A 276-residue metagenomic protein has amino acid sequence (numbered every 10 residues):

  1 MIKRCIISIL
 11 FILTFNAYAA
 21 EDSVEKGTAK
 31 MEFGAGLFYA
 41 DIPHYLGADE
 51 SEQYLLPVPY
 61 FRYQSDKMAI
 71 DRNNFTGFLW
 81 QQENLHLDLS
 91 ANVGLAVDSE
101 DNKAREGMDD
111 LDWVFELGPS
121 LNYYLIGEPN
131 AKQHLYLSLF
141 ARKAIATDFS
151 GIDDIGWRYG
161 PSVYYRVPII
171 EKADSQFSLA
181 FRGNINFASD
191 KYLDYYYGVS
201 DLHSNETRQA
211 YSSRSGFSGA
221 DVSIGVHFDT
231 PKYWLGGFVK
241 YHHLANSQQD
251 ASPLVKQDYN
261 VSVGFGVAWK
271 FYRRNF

Functional and structural regions predicted by a protein language model:
A20-M31, L46-G47, D66-H86, I126-L135 (+4 more regions): Short loop/turn motifs that connect adjacent beta-strands in outer-membrane beta-barrel proteins
M31, S51-P57, E83-L85, L111-L117 (+5 more regions): Residues that define the transmembrane beta-barrel architecture of outer-membrane proteins
M31-A35, P57, I70, L87-L89 (+6 more regions): Transmembrane beta-strands of outer-membrane beta-barrel proteins
L37-D41, P59-Y63, N74-F78, L117-Y123 (+6 more regions): Residues on the lipid-exposed face of transmembrane beta-strands in outer-membrane beta-barrel proteins
A40-L46, G94-E100, Y124-E128, R142-S150 (+4 more regions): Sequence/structural signature of outer-membrane beta-barrel proteins
P43-Y45, F75-T76, K103-M108, A144-I155 (+2 more regions): Extracellular loop and loop/strand-boundary signature of outer-membrane beta-barrel proteins
I152-W234, H242-A245: Outer-membrane beta-barrel transmembrane domain signature
V222-F276: Predominantly the C-terminal beta-signal and adjacent terminal strand-loop region of outer-membrane beta-barrel
